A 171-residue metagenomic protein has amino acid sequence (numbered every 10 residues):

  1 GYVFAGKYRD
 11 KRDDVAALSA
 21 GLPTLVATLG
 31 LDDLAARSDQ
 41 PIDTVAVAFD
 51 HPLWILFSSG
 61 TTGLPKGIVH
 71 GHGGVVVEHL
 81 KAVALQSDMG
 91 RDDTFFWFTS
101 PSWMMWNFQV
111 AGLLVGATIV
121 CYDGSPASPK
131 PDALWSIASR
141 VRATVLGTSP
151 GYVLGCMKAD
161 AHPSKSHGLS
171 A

Functional and structural regions predicted by a protein language model:
G1-A35, V141-R142, G147-C156, S170: Structural core segment of the AMP-binding/adenylate-forming
F4-K7, K66-G67, A84: A generic structural signal for short coil/turn motifs at secondary-structure boundaries
R12-A20, Q109, L134-W135, S166: Short amphipathic alpha-helical segments and helix-helix/interface helices
V15, S58, V83: Conserved hydrophobic/aromatic pocket- or pore-lining residues that grip, position, or stack substrates in active sites
T28-G30, A35-F57, L64, H72-H79 (+2 more regions): Conserved pre-ATP/AMP-binding loop-to-beta segment of ANL
I55, I68-G71, F98-T99, M104 (+2 more regions): Generic beta-strand/beta-sheet core signal
G63-L64, I119: Gly-rich Lys/Arg/Thr-decorated short loops/hinges at beta-loop-alpha junctions or inter-strand turns that position
V76-T94, S102-V145, K158-H162: Conserved AMP-binding/adenylation subdomain of ANL enzymes
